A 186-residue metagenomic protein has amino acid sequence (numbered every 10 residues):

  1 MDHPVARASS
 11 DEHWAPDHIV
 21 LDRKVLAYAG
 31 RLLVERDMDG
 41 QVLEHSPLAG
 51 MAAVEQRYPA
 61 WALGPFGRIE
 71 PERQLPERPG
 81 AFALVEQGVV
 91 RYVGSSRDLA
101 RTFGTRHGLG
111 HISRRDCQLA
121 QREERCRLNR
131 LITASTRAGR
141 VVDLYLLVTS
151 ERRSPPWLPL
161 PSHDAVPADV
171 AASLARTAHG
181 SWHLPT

Functional and structural regions predicted by a protein language model:
M1-P79, A83-R91, S95-T186: Boundary/linker segments flanking structured domains
